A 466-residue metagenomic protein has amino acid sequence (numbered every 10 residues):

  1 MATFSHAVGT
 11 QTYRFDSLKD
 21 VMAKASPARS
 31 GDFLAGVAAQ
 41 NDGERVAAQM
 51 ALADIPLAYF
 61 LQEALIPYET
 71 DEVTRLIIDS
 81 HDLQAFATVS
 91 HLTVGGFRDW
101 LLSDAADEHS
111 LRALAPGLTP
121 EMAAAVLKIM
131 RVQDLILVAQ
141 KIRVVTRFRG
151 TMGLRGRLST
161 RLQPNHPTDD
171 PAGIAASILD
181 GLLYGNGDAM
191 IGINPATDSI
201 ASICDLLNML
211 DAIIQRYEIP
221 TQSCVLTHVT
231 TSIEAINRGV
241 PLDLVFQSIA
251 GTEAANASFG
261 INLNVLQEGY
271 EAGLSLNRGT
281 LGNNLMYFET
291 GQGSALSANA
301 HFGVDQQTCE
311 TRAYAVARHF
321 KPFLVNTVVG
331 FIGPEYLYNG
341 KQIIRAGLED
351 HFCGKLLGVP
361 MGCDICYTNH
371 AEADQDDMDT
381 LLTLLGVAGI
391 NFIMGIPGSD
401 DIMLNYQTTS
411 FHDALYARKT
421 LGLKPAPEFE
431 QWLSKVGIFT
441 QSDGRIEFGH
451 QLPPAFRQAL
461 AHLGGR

Functional and structural regions predicted by a protein language model:
A2-S177, L183, M190-R466: Anaerobic metallocofactor- and corrinoid-dependent redox/one-carbon enzyme cores, especially those from methanogenesis
